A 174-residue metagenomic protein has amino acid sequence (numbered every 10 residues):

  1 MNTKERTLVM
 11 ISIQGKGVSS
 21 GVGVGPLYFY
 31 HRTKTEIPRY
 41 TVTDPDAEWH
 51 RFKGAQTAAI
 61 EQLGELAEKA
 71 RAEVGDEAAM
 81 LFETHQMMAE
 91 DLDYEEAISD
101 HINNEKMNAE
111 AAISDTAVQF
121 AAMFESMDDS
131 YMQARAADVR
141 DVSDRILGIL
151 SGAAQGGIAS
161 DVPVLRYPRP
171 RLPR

Functional and structural regions predicted by a protein language model:
M1-R174: Non-catalytic, soluble scaffold/interaction modules
